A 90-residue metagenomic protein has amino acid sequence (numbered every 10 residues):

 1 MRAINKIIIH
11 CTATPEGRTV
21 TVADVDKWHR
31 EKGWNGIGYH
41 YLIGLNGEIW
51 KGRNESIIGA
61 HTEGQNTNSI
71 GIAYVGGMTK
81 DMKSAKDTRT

Functional and structural regions predicted by a protein language model:
M1-T90: Active-site-adjacent loop/helix surface patches within enzyme catalytic domains that shape the substrate-binding cleft
